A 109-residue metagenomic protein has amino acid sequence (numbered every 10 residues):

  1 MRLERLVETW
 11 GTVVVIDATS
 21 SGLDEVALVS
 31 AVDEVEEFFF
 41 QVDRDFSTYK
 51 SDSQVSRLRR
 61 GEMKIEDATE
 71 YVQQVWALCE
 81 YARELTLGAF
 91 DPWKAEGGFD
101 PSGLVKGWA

Functional and structural regions predicted by a protein language model:
M1-A109: A contiguous, well-ordered beta/alpha segment that forms the leading edge of an enzyme domain
